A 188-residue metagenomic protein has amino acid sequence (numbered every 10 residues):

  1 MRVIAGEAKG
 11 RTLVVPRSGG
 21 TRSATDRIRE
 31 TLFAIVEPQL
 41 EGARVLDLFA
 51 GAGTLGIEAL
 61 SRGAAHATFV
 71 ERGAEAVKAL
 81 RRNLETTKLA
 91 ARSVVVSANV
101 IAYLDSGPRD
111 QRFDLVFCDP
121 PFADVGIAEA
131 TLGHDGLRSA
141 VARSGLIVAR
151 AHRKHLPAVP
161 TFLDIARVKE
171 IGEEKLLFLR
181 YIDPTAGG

Functional and structural regions predicted by a protein language model:
M1-G188: Class I S-adenosyl-L-methionine-dependent methyltransferase catalytic core
